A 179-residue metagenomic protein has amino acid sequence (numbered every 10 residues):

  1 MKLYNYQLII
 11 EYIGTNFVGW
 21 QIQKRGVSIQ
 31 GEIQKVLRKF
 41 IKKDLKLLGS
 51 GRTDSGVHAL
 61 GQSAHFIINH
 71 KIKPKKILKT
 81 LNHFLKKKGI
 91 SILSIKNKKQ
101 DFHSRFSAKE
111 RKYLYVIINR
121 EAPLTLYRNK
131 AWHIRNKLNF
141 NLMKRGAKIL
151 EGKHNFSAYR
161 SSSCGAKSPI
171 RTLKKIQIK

Functional and structural regions predicted by a protein language model:
M1-K179: Structured-RNA-binding interfaces characteristic of tRNA pseudouridine synthases
